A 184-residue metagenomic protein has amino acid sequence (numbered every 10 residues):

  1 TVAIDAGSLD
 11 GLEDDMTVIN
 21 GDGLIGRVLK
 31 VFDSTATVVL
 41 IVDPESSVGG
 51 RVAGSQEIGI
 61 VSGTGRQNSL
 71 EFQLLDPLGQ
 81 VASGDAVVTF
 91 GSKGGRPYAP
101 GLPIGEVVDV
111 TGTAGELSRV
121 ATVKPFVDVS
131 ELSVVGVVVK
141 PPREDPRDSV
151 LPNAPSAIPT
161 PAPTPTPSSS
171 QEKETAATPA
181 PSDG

Functional and structural regions predicted by a protein language model:
T1-G184: A secondary-structure micro-motif
